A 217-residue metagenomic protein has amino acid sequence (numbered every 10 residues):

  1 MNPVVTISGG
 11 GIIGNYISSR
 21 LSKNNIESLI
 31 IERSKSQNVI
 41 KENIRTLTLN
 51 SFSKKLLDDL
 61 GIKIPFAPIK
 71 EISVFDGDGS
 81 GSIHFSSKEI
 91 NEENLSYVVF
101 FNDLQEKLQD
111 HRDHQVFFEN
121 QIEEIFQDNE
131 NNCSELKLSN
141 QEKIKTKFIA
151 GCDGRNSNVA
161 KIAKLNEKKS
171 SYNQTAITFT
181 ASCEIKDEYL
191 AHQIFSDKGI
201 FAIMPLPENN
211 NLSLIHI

Functional and structural regions predicted by a protein language model:
M1-G11: Beta1/beta-strand and adjacent pyrophosphate-binding region of the FAD-binding site in flavoprotein oxidoreductases
S8, S22-N43: Glycine-rich FAD pyrophosphate-binding loop
G14-N15: N-terminal Rossmann-fold NAD(P) dinucleotide-binding loop
R20, K107, H111, T180: Rossmann-fold NAD(P)-dependent oxidoreductase module
K35-L57: Conserved N-terminal glycine-rich FAD pyrophosphate-binding loop of Rossmann-like flavoproteins
K55-D59, A67-I162, S170-T175: Conserved N-terminal helical subregion
I149, R155-I215: Conserved FAD-binding catalytic core of PHBH/FMO-like flavoproteins
